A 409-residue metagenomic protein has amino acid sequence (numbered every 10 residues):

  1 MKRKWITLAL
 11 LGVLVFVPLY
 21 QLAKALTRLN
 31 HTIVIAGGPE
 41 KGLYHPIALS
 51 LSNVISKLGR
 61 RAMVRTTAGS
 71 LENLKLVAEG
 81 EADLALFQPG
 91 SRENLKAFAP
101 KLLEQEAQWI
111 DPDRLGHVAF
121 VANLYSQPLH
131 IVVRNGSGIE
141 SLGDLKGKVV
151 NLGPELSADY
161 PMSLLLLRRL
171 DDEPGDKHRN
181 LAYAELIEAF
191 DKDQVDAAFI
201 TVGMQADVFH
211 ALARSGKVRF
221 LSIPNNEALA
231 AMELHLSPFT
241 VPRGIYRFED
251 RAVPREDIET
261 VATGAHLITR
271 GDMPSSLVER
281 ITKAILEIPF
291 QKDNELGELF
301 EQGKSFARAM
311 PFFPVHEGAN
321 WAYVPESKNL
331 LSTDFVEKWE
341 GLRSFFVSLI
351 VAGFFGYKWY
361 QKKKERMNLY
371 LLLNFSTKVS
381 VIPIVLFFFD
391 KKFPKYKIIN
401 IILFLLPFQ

Functional and structural regions predicted by a protein language model:
M1-T67, A78, D113-H117, D293-Q409: N-terminal hydrophobic or amphipathic helices and topogenic motifs
N30, G59, G69-E72, E79 (+4 more regions): Extracytoplasmic
N30-L58, S126-K192: Bilobed "Venus flytrap"/periplasmic-binding protein-like clamshell domains and structurally analogous long
T66-S70, G80-K101, E106-Q108, Y183 (+2 more regions): Beta->alpha turn/N-cap motifs
L71-E81, R92, S126, G136 (+1 more regions): Membrane-embedded segments
S91, D172-H266: Pocket-lining segment of extracytoplasmic ligand-binding domains
W109-L124, D250-I258: A structural signal for short loop-to-beta-strand junctions that line the ligand-binding cleft of periplasmic/secreted
I258-E317: Extracytoplasmic/lumenal ectodomains and periplasmic regions of secretory and membrane proteins
